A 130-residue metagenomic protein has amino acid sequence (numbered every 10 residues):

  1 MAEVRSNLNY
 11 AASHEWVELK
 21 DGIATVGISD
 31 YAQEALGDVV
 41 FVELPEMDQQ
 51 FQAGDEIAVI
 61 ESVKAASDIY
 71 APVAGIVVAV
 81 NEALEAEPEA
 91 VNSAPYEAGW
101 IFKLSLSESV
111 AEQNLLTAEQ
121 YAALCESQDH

Functional and structural regions predicted by a protein language model:
M1-E56, E89, S93-H130: Acidic, low-complexity mobile loops and tails
N9, E43, I60-E61, A66-P72: Small beta-strand-rich domains/subdomains or short beta-sheet motifs embedded in larger alpha/beta proteins
V17-L19, V63, V80-A83: Residue-level recognition of beta-strand microenvironments
A71, E85, L106: Histidine-anchored, small-residue-rich loop motif
A71-A74, A118: ATP/adenylate-binding site constellation spanning eukaryotic-like Ser/Thr protein kinases, ABC-transporter
A74, V78-A79, E85-N92: Charged, amphipathic alpha-helical coiled-coil/dimerization segments
